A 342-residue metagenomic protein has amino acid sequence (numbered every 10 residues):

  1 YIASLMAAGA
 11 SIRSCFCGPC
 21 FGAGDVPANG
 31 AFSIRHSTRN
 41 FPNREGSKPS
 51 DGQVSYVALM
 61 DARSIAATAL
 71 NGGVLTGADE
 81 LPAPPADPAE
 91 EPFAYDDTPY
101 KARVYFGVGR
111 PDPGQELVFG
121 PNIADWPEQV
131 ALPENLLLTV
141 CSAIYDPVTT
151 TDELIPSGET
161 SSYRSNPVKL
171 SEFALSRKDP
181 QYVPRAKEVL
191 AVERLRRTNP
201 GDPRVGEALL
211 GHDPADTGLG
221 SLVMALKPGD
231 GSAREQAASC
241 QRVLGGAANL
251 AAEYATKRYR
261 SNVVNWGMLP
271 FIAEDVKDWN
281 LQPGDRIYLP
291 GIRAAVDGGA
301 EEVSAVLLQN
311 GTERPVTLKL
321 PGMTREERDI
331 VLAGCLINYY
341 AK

Functional and structural regions predicted by a protein language model:
Y1-K342: Fe-S-dependent hydro-lyases/dehydratases of central metabolism
